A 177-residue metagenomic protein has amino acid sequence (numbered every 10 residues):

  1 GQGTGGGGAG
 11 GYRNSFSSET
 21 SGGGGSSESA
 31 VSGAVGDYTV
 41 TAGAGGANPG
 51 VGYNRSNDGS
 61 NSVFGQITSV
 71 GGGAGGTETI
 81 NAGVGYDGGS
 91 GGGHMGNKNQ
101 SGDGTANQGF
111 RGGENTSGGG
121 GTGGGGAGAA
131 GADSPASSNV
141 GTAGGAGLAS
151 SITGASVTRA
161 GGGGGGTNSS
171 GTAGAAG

Functional and structural regions predicted by a protein language model:
G1-G177: Low-complexity, glycine/proline-biased repetitive segments and flexible coils/loops
